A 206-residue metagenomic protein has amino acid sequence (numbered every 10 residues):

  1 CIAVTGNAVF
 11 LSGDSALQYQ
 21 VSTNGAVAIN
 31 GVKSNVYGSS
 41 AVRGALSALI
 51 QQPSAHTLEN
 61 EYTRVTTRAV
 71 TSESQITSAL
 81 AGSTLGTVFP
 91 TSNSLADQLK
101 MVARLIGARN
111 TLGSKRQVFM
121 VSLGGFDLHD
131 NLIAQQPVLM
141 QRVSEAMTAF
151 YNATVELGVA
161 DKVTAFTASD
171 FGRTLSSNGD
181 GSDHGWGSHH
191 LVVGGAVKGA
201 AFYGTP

Functional and structural regions predicted by a protein language model:
C1-E156, S176, H189-V193, A201-P206: Feature for exported/extracytoplasmic and membrane-associated proteins, marking the mature portion
T154-G179: Metal-dependent active-site segment of extracytoplasmic phospho-/sulfohydrolases and closely related
D183-G185: Phosphate-handling catalytic cores of nucleic-acid transaction enzymes
